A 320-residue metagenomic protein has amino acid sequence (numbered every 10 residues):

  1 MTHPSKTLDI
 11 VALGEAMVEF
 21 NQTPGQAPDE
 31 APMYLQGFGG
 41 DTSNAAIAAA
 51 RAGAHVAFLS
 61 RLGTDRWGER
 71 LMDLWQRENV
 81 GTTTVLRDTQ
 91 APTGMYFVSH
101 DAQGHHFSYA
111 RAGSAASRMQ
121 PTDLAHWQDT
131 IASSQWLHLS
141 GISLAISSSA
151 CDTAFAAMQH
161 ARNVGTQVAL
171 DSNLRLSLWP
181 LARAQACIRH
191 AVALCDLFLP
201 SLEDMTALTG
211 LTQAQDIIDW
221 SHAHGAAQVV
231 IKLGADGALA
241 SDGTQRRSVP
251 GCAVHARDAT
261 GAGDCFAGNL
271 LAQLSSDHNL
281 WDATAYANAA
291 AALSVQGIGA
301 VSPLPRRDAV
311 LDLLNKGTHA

Functional and structural regions predicted by a protein language model:
M1-G81, D101, H255, A320: Glycine-rich phosphate/adenosyl-contacting loop at the front of the ribokinase-like
M1-V11, Q159-N163, G210, A214-A320: Conserved phosphate-binding/catalytic region of the ribokinase-like
A49, S201, G263: Short, conserved phosphate/pyrophosphate- and ester-handling motifs at nucleotide-, phospho-/glycolipid
H55-G141, D312-H319: Conserved N-terminal subdomain of the carbohydrate kinase-like
H55-V56, T82, V168, V229 (+1 more regions): Hydrophobic anchor at the start of a short beta-strand that flanks the dinucleotide cofactor-binding loop
D129-T130, H190-A191, H222: Structural alpha-helical scaffold elements that stabilize or flank donor/cofactor-binding regions in carbohydrate
W136-D219, D236-A238: Conserved beta-alpha-beta core of the PfkB/ribokinase-like small-molecule kinase fold
